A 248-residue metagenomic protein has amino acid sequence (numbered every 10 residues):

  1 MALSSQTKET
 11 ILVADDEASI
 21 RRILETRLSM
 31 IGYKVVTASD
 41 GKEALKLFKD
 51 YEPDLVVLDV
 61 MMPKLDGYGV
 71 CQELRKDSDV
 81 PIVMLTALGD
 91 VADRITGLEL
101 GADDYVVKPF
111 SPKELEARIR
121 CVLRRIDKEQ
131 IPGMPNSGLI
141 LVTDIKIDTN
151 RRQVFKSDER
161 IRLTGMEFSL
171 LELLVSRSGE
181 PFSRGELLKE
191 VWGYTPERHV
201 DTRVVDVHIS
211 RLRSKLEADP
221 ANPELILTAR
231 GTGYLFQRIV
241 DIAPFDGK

Functional and structural regions predicted by a protein language model:
T7-L12, R120-P181, G185, F236 (+1 more regions): Short, Lys/Arg-enriched segments at the junction into DNA-binding effector domains of transcriptional regulators
D16, Q72, K76, P81-L141: Basic, amphipathic DNA-recognition helix from helix-turn-helix-like DNA-binding domains
R22-M30: Charged docking surfaces used in two-component/phosphorelay signaling
G32-S39, L47: Short hydrophobic/Thr-rich beta-strand motif most characteristic of the beta2 strand and flanking loop of CheY-like
D40-E43, D66-G69: Acidic catalytic/metal-coordinating carboxylates
Y51-V57: Active-site beta3 strand of CheY-like receiver
M62: Receiver (REC) domain active-site loop signature in two-component systems and cognate sites in sensor histidine kinases
Q153-G165, S169-L225, R230-T232: Positively charged, aromatic-enriched patches within helix-turn-helix-type DNA-binding elements, predominantly
